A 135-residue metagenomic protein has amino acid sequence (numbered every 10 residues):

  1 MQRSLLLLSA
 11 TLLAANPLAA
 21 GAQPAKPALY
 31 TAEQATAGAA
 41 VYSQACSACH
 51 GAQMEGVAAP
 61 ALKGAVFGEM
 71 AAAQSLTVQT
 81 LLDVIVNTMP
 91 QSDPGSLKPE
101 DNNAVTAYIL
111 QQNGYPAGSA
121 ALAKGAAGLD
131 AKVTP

Functional and structural regions predicted by a protein language model:
M1-S4: Positively charged n-region of N-terminal signal peptides that target proteins for export
L7-N16: Bacterial N-terminal signal peptides
L18-V41: Electrostatic cytochrome c docking/interface patches
Q23, A61-F67, A123-A127: Short linear capping/connector segments at secondary-structure termini
A28, A35, Q53-N87: Gly/Gly-Pro-rich "capping" loops immediately C-terminal to redox-active cysteine motifs in periplasmic/lumenal
A32, T36, A40, S75-Q79 (+1 more regions): Soluble non-cytosolic domains of exported or imported proteins
G38, Y42-A52, V105, I109: The canonical Cys-X-X-Cys-His
S92-P135: Flexible coil segments in periplasmic/lumen-exposed cytochrome c-class electron-transfer proteins
